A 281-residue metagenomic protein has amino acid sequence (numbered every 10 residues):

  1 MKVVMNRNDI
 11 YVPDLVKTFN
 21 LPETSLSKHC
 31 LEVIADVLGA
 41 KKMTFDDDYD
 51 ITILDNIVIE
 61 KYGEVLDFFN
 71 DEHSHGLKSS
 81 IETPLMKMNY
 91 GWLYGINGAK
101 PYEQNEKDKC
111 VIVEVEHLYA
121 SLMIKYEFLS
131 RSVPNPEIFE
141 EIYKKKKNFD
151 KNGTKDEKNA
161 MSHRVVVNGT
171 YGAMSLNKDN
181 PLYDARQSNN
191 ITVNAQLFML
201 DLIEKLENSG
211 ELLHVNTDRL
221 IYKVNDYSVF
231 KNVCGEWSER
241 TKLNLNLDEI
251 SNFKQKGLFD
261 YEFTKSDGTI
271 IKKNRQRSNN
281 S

Functional and structural regions predicted by a protein language model:
M1-S281: Conserved acidic
